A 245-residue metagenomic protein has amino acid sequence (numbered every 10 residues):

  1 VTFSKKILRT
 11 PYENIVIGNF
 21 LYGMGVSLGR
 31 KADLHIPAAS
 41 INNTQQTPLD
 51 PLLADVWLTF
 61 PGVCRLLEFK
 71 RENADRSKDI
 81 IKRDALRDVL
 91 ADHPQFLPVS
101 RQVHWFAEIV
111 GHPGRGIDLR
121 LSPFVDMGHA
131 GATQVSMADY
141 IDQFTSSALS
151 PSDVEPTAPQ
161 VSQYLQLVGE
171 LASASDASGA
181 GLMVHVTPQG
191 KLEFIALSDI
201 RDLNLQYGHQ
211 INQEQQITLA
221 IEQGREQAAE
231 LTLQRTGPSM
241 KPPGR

Functional and structural regions predicted by a protein language model:
V1-T44: Acidic-basic catalytic patches of nuclease active cores, encompassing PD-(D/E)XK and other metal-cofactor nuclease
S4-L8, R71-A132: Catalytic cores of nucleic-acid endonucleases
L34-P61: Active-site metal-binding core of divalent-cation-utilizing nuclease and nuclease-like domains
V56, R65-N73: Conserved catalytic cores of phosphodiester-cleaving nucleases, focusing on short active-site segments
P123-D176, V186-T187: Long, solvent-exposed N-terminal ectodomains/accessory regions that are displayed to the extracellular/lumenal milieu
V168-A174, S178-G181, H185-V186, L192-L197 (+2 more regions): Preference for solvent-exposed, low-hydrophobicity sequence contexts
I211-Q234: Extended non-globular C-terminal regions
A229-R245: Non-Sec secretion/translocation targeting segments of pathogen effectors
